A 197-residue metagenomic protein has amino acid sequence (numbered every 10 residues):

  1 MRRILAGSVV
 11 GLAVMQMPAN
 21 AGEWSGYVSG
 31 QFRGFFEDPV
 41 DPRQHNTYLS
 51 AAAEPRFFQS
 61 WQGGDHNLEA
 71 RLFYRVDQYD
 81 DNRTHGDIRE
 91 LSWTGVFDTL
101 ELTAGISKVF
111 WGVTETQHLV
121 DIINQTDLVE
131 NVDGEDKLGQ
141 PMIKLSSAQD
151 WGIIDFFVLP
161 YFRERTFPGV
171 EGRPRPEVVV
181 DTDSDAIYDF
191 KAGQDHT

Functional and structural regions predicted by a protein language model:
M1-A6: Bacterial N-terminal signal peptides that target proteins for export
G7-Q16: Bacterial N-terminal signal peptides
A21-D38, L68-A70: Transmembrane beta-strand segments of Gram-negative outer membrane beta-barrel proteins
G30, A53-Q59, E90-G95, I143-S147 (+1 more regions): Residues on the lipid-exposed face of transmembrane beta-strands in outer-membrane beta-barrel proteins
R33-A51: Surface-exposed strand-loop-strand hairpins of Gram-negative outer-membrane beta-barrel proteins
Y48-A52, H85-G86, K137-L138, D195-T197: Membrane-spanning beta-strands of outer-membrane beta-barrel proteins
G64-P174: Outer membrane beta-barrel
F156-V158, T166-T197: Internal metal/ion-chelating core segments
